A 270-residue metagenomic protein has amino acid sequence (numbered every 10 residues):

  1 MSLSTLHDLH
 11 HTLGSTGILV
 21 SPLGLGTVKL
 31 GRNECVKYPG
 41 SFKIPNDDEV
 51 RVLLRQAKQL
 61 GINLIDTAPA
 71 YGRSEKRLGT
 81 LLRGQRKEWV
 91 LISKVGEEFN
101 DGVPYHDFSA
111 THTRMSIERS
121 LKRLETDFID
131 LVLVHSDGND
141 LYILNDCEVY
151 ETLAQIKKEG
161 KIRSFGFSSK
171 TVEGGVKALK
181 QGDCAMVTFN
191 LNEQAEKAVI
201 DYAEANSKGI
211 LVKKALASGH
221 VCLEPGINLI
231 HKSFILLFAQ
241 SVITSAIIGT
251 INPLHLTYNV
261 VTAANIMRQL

Functional and structural regions predicted by a protein language model:
M1-W89: N-terminal binding-site loop/beta-alpha segment at the start of enzyme catalytic domains that lines or forms
H10, S136-L270: Beta/alpha (TIM)-barrel catalytic core signal, keyed to glycine-rich beta->alpha loops juxtaposed to Asp/Glu that bind
L13, L25, I65, L78 (+8 more regions): Conserved, mostly hydrophobic/aromatic
S15-G17, G79-V90, L121-E125, L179-K180 (+1 more regions): Acidic (Asp/Glu)-rich catalytic clusters
L30, E34-D48, F99-R114, D140-L141 (+1 more regions): Active-site mouth loops of central-metabolism enzymes
F42-Q56, F108-R123, S169-K177, L229-L236: Short, acidic/polar
K76-K94, Y150-G160: Alpha-helix-loop-beta-strand connector modules within alpha/beta enzyme cores
H112-H135, Q155-E159: CE4/NodB-like, metal-dependent polysaccharide N-deacetylase domain that modifies extracellular/periplasmic N-acetylated
